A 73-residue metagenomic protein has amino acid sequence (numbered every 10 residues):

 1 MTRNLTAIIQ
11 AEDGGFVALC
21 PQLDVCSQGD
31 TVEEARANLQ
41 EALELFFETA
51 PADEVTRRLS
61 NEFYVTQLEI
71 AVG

Functional and structural regions predicted by a protein language model:
M1-L5, E33, A37-G73: Short, charged, surface-exposed hinge/linker loops at domain edges that act as mobile lids or interdomain connectors
R3, I8-C20: Short aromatic-glycine-(Arg/Gly/Cys) micro-motifs in beta-strand/loop hairpins
A11, Q22, I70-V72: Non-catalytic surface loops within mature trypsin-like serine protease
L23-V32: A short, exposed loop/beta-hairpin motif centered on an aromatic-Gly-Thr core
